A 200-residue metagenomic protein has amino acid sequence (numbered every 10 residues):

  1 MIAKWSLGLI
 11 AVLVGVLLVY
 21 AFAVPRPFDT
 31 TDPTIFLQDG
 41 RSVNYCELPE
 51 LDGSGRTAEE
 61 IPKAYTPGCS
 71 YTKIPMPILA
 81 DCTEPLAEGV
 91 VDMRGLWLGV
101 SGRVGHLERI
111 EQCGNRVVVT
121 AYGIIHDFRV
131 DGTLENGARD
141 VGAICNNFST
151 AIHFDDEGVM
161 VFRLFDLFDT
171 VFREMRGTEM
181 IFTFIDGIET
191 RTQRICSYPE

Functional and structural regions predicted by a protein language model:
A3-G105, Y198-E200: Amphipathic/hydrophobic helical signal segments and adjacent flexible N-terminal regions that mediate secretion
W97-G99, V118-A121, M160-F165, F182-I185: Short beta-strand segments that buttress and anchor functional surface loops
R103-H106, L164-F168, I188: Solvent-exposed loop/turn segments connecting transmembrane beta-strands in outer-membrane beta-barrel proteins
R103-N147: N-terminal glycine/threonine-rich, aromatic-flanked beta-hairpin/loop signature
E111-Q112, F172-G177, R194-S197: Aromatic-rich beta-strand edge motifs centered on tyrosine
N146-G177: Acidic, glycine-rich flexible loop segments
F172, M180-G187: Short, exposed beta-strand-loop hairpins at the edges of beta-sheets in extracellular/periplasmic proteins
T183, T190-S197: C-terminal, beta-strand-rich globular interaction domains
